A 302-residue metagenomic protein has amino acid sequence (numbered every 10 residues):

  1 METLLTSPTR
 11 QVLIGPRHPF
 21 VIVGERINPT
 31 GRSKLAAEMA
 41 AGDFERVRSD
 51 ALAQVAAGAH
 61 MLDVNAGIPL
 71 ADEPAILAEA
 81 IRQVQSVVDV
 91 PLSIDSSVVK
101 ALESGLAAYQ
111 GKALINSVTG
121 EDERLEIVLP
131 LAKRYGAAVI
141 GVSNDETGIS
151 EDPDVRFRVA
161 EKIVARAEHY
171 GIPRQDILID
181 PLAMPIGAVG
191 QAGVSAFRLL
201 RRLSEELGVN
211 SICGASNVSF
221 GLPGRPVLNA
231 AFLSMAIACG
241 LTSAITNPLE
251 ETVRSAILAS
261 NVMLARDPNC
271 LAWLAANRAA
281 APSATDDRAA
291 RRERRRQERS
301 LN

Functional and structural regions predicted by a protein language model:
M1-L178, M184-N302: Domain-level signal for soluble alpha/beta catalytic cores
